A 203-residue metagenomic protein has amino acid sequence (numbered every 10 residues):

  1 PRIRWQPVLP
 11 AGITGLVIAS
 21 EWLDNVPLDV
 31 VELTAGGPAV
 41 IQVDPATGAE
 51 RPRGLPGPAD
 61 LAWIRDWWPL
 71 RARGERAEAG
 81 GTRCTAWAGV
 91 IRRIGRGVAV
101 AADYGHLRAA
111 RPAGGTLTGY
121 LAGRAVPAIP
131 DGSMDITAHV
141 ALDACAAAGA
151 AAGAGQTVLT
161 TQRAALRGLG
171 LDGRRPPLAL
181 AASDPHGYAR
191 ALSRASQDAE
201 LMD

Functional and structural regions predicted by a protein language model:
P1-R4: Conserved nucleotide-cofactor-binding alpha/beta core module
Q6-T34, A77-G81, T85, I91-V100 (+1 more regions): A short SAM/SAH-binding and catalytic strip from SAM-dependent methyltransferases
L16-W68, A113-V126: A mobile, often basic/glycine-rich helix-loop segment that functions as the active-site lid/recognition loop
P58-D203: Long, Lys/Arg- and hydrophobic-enriched amphipathic alpha-helices
